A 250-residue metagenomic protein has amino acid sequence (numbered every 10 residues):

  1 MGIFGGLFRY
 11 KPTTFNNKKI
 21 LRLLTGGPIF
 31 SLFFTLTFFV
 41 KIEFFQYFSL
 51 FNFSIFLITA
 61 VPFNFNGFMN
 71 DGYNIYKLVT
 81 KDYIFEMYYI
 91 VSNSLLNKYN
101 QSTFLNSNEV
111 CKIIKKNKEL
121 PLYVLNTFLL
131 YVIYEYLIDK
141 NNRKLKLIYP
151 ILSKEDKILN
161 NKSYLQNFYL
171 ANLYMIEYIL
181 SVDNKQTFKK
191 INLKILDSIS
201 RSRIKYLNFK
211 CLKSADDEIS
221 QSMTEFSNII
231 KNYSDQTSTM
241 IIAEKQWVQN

Functional and structural regions predicted by a protein language model:
M1-K41: Membrane-embedded helix-turn/re-entrant segments that form the catalytic/gating core of multi-pass membrane enzymes
K41-S54: Hydrophobic alpha-helical transmembrane segments
A60-K81: Juxtamembrane/interfacial segments flanking transmembrane helices
M87-L96, P121-I138, N161-L180, D197-F209: Amphipathic alpha-helical repeat scaffolds of TPR domains
N93-L125: Non-transmembrane accessory domains of multi-pass membrane transporters/channels
L105-K118, N142-K157, S181-L196, A215-I230: Alpha-helical repeat scaffolds
K157-L165, K194-I204, N228-I242: Boundary/linker segments of alpha-helical solenoid repeat arrays
D217-E225, K231-N250: Charge-dense, extended regions
